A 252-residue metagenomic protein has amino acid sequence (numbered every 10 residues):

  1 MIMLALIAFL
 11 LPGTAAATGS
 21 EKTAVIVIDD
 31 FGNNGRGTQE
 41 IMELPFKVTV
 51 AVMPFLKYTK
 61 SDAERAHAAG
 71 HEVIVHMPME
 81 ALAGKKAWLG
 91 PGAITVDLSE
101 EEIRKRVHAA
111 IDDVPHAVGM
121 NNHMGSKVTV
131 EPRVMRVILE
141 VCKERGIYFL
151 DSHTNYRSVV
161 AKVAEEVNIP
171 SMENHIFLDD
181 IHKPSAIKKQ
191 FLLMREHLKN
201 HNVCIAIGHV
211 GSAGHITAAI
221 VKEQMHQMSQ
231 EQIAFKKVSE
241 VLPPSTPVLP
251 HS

Functional and structural regions predicted by a protein language model:
I2-L10: Bacterial N-terminal signal peptides
P12-T14: N-terminal signal peptide c-region/cleavage motif recognized by signal peptidases
A17-K22, F191, Q230-Q232: Terminal interaction modules at protein C-ends
G19-A87: Active-site beta->alpha N-cap acidic-glycine motif
A24-I28, V48-V50, V73-M77, M120-N122 (+4 more regions): Hydrophobic faces of well-ordered beta-strands that scaffold small-molecule active sites in alpha/beta enzyme cores
F31, V50-F55, N121-E131, G146-R157: Catalytic beta/alpha-barrel core
W88-L89, A93-D112, T129-V134, A161-L198: Alpha-helical scaffold elements lining the catalytic groove of polysaccharide deacetylases
E144-N155, S212-S252: C-terminal domain-boundary segment and adjacent tail
